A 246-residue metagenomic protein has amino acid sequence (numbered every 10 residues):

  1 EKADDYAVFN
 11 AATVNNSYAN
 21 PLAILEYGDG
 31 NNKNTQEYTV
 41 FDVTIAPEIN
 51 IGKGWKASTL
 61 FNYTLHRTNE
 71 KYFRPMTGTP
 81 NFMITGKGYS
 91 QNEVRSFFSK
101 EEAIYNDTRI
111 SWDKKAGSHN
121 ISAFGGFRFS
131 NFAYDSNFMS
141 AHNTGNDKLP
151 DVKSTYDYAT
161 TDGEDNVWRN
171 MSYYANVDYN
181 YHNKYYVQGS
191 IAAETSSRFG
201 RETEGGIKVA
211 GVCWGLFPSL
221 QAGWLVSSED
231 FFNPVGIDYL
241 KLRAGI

Functional and structural regions predicted by a protein language model:
E1-V40, S58-L60, T64-M171, R198-V209 (+1 more regions): Surface-exposed loop/interface segments of Gram-negative outer-membrane beta-barrel transport/assembly proteins
V43-I49, T108-W112, G125, A175-Y181 (+1 more regions): Residues on the lipid-exposed face of transmembrane beta-strands in outer-membrane beta-barrel proteins
I49-W55, K114-G117, Y181-N183, L216 (+2 more regions): Outer-membrane beta-barrel strand-turn architecture
E102, R169, V177, Y181 (+1 more regions): Secondary-structure capping and boundary motifs in well-ordered enzyme cores
A192, S219, K241-R243: Short, cationic motifs built from Arg/Lys/His that form the positively charged side of catalytic pockets
A193-S197: A short, flexible beta-alpha/helix-coil linker loop
E204-G223: Short secondary-structure subsegments characteristic of cysteine-rich extracellular domains
